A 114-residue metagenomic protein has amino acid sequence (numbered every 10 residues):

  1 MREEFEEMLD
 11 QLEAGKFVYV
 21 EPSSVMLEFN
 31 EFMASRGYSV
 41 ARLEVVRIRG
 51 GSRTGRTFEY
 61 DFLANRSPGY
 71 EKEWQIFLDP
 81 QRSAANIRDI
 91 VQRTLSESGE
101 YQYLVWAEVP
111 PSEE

Functional and structural regions predicted by a protein language model:
M1-S24, N30: Long, contiguous N-terminal structural blocks used for assembly/anchoring
R2-F5, M26, Y70, S83-R88: Short amphipathic alpha-helical segments that mediate assembly, nucleic-acid/protein binding, or membrane association
A14, M26-E28, L95-S96, Q102: Acidic, Ser/Pro/Thr-rich low-complexity regulatory regions and the short amphipathic helical interaction modules they
V18-Y19, S39-R47, T57-D61, Q102-P110: Ordered hydrophobic segments in well-structured contexts
P22-E28, F32, V40-L43, I48-G51: Mixed-charge, low-complexity intrinsically disordered regions
A41-R42, R47-A85: Acidic, low-complexity, intrinsically disordered interaction modules
P80-E114: Amphipathic alpha-helical binding modules
